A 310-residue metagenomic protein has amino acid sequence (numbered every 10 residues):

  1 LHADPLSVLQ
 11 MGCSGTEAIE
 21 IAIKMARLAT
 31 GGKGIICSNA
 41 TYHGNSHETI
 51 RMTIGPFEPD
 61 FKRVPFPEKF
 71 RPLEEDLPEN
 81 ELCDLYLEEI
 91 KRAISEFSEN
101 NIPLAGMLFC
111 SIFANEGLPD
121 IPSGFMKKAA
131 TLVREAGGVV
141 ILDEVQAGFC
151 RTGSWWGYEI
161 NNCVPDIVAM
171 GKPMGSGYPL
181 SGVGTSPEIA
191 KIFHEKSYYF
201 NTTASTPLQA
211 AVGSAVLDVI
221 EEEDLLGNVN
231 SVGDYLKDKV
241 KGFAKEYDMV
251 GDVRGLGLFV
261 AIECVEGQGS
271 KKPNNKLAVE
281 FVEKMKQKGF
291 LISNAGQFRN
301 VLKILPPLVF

Functional and structural regions predicted by a protein language model:
L1-F310: Conserved N-terminal phosphate-binding loop of PLP-dependent enzymes in the Aspartate aminotransferase
